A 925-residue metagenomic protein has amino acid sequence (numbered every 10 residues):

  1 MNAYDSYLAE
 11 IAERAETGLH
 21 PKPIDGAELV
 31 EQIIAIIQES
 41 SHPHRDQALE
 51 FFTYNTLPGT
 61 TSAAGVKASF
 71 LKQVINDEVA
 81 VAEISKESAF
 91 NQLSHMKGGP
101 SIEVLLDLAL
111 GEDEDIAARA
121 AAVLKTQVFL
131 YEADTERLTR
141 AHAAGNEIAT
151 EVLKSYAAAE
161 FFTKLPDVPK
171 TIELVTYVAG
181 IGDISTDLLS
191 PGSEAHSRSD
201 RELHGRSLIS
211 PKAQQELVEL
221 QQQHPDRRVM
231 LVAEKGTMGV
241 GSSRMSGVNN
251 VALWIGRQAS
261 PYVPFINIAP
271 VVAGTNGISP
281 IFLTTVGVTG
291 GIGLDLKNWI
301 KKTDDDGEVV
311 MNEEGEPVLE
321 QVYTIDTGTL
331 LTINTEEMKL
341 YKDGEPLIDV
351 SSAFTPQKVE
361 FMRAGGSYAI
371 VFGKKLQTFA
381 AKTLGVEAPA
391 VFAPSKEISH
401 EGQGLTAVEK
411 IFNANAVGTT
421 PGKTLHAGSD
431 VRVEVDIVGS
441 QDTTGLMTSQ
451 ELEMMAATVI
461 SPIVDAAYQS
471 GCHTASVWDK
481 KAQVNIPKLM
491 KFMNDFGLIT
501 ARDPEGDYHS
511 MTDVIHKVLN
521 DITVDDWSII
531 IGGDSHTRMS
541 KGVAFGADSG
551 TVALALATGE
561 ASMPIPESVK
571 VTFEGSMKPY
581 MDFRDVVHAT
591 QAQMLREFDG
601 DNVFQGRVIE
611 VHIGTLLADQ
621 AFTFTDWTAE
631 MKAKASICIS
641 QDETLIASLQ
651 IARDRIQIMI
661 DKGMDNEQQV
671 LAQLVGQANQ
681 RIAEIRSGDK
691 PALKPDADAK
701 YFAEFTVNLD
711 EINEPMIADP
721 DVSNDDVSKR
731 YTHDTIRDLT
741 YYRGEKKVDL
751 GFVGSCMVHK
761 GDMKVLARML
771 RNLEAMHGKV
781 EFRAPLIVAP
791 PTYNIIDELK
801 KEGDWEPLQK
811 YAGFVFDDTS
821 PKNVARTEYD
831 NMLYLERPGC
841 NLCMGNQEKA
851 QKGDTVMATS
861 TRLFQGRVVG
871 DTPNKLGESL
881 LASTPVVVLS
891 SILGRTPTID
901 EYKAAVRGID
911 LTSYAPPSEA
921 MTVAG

Functional and structural regions predicted by a protein language model:
M1-A12, A390-I398: Generic start-of-chain signal for non-secretory N-termini
A3, I37-R45, P58: Terminal, compositionally biased segments used for targeting/anchoring and flexible tails
A3-I36, K358-V371: Amphipathic alpha-helical packing elements
T17-P23, D46-T61, N76, E83-G98 (+3 more regions): Structural detector for internal amphipathic alpha-helices that build alpha-solenoid repeat scaffolds
A27-A35, P58-D77, G98-L110, F129-A141: Amphipathic alpha-helical scaffolding segments comprising HEAT/armadillo-like alpha-solenoid repeats
L29-Q38, V431-V438: Amphipathic alpha-helical segments that form the core helices of the histone-fold
S94-H95, S101, D107-L110, E114-G925: Fe-S-dependent hydro-lyases/dehydratases of central metabolism
